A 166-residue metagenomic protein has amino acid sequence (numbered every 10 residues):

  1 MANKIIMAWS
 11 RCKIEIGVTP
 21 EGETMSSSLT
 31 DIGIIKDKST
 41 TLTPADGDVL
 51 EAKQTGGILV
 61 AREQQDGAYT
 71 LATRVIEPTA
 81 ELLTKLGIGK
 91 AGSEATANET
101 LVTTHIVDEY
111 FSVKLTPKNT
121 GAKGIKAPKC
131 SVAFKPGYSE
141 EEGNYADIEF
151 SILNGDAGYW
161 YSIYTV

Functional and structural regions predicted by a protein language model:
A2-A80, P128-E142: Solvent-exposed edge beta-strands and adjacent loop segments that serve as assembly or binding interfaces
M7, I14, S27, E99-I106 (+2 more regions): Hydrophobic transmembrane signal anchors and adjacent membrane-proximal interface regions, especially in viral
I16-P20, K114-G121, I152: Short acidic, glycine-rich loop/turn motifs
D66-Y69, T96-L101, Y138-E141, F150-N154: Glycine-rich loops and low-complexity Gly/Arg-rich segments that provide flexible linkers or classic glycine-based
T70-R74, S112-K114, D147-S151: Beta-strand secondary-structure signal
I76-L101: Charged, amphipathic alpha-helical segments
T96-P136: Acidic-leaning, charged glycine-interspersed low-complexity segments
T120-V166: Mixed-charge, glycine-accented linear interaction segment located at domain edges/termini
